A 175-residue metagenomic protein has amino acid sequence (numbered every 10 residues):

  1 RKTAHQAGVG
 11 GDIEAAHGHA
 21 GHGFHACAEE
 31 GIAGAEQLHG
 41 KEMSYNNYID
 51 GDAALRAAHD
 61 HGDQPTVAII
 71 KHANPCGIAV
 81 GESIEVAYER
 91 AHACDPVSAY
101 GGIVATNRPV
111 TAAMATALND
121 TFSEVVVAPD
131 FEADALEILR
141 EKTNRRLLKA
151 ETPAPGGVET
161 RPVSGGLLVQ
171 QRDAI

Functional and structural regions predicted by a protein language model:
R1, G11, A15-G23, C27-I175: ATP-dependent carboxylate/acyl-activation modules
T3-A7: N-terminal cationic leader/targeting segments used for protein routing and processing
